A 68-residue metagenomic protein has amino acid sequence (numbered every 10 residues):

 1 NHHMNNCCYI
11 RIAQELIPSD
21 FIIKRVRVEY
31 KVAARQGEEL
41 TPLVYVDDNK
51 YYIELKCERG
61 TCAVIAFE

Functional and structural regions predicted by a protein language model:
N1-K24: Hot-dog-fold acyl-thioester-processing enzymes
Q14-E15, D20, E29, E38-E39 (+3 more regions): Glutamate identity and glutamate-enriched acidic tracts
R25-Y45: Active-site beta-strand->loop segment that positions catalytic residues and contacts the acyl thioester
A34-Q36, Y45-E68: HotDog/MaoC-like acyl-thioester-processing domains
